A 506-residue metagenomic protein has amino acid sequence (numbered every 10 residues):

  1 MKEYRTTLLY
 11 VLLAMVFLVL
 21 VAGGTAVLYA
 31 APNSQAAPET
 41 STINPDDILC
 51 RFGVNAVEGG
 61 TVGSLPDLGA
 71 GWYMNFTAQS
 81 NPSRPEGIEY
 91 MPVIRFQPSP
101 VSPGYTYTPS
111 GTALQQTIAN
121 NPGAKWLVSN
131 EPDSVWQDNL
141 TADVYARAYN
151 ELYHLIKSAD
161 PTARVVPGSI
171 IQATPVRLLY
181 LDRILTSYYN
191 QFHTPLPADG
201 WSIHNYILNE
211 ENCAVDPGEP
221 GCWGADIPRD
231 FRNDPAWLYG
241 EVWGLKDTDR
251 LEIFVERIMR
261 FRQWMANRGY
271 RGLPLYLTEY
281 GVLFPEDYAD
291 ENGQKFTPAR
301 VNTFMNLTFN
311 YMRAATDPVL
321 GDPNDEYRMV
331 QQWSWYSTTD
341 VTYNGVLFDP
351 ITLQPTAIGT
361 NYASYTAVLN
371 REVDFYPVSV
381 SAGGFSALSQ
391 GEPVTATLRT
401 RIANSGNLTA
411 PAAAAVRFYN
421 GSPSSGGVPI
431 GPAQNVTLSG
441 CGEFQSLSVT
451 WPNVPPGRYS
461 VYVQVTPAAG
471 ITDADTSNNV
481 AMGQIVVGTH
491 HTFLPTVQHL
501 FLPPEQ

Functional and structural regions predicted by a protein language model:
M1-A37: Sec-dependent, cleavable N-terminal signal peptides
P38-Q79, I94: Boundary/entry segment of secreted carbohydrate-active catalytic domains
D47-I48, D160-T162, T194-P197, G269-L273 (+2 more regions): Short helix-terminating capping/connector loops at secondary-structure junctions
F52-V54, Y73-N75, Y90-I94, W126-V128 (+4 more regions): Hydrophobic faces of well-ordered beta-strands that scaffold small-molecule active sites in alpha/beta enzyme cores
E58-T61, P66, P100-I258, N267-G272 (+2 more regions): Active-site cleft segment of glycoside hydrolase catalytic domains centered on the general acid/base Glu
A70-M74, R84-P98, G104-P109: Active-site regions of enzymes building and remodeling cell-envelope glycoconjugates
E89-V93, S102, E291-R300, F304 (+2 more regions): Aromatic-rich peripheral "rim/lid" segments of glycoside hydrolase catalytic domains that contact and position glycan
V368-Q506: Extracellular/luminal regions of secreted and cell-surface proteins that mediate adhesion/ECM remodeling
